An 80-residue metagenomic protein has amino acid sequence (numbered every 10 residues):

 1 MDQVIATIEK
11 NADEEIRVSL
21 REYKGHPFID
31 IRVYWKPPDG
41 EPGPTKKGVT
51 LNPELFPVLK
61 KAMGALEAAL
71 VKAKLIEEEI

Functional and structural regions predicted by a protein language model:
M1-N11: Negatively charged, low-complexity tracts enriched in Asp/Glu with abundant Ser/Thr
D13, K46-T50, L70: Generic hydrophobic/packing signal
I16-K47: A short, structured beta-strand/loop element
P42-V58: Beta-strand-rich receptor-binding modules of extracellular spikes/adhesins
P53-I80: Mixed-charge, Lys/Arg-enriched low-complexity segments
